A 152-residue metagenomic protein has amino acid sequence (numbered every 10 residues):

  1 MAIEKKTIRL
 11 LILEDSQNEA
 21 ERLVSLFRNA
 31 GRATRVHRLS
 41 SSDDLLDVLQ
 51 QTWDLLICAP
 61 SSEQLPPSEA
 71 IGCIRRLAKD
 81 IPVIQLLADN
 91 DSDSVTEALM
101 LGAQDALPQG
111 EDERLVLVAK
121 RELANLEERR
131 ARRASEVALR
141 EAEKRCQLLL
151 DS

Functional and structural regions predicted by a protein language model:
A2-K6, E21-S25, E97-M100, V137-S152: PAS/LOV and related PAS-like sensory modules
K6-E19, L23-F27, V36-R38, L56: Conserved acidic segment of CheY-like receiver
L11, L56-I57, I71, D80-S92: A short, hydrophobic beta-strand element within the central beta-sheet of small alpha/beta folds
V24, H37-L55, S62-L65: Acidic, metal-coordinating helix/loop segments flanking the phosphotransfer/catalytic sites of two-component signaling
R28, P66-D80: Short amphipathic alpha-helix used as the core "switch/output" element in two-component signaling
T34, L55, Q104-L107, R121: Conserved phosphoryl-transfer motifs of two-component systems
L65-E69, L87-P108: Alpha4 helix (beta4-alpha4-beta5 surface) of REC/receiver domains from two-component response regulators
E111-E127: Receiver (REC) domain switch/output surface
